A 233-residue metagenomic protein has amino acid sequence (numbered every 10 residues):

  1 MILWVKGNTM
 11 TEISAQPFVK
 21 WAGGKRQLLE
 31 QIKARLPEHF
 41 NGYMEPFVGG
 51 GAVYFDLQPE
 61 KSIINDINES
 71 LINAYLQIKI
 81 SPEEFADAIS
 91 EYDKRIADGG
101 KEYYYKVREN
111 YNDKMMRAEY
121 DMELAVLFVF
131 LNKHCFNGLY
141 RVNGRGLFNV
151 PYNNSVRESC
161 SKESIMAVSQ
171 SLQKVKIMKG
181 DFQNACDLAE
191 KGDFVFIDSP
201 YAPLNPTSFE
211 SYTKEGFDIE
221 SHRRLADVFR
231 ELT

Functional and structural regions predicted by a protein language model:
I2-Q27, A34-R35, S81-F196, P200-E210 (+2 more regions): SAM-dependent nucleic-acid methyltransferase catalytic core
F40-Y43, E190-G192: A general structural motif
N41-E109: SAM cofactor-binding core of SAM-dependent methyltransferases, primarily the Rossmann-like beta-alpha-beta module
I219: Sequence-specific dsDNA recognition surfaces
